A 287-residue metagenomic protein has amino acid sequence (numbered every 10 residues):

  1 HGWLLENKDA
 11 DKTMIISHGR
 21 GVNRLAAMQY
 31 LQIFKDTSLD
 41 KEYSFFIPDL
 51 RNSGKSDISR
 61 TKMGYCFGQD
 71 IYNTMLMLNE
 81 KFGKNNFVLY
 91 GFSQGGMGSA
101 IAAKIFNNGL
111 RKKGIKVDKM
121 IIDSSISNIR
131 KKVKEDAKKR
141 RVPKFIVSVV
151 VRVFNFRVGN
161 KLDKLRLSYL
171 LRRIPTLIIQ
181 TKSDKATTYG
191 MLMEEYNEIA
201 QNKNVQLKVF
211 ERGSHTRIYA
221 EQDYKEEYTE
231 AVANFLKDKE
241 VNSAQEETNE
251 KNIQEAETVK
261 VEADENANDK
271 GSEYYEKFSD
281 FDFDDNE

Functional and structural regions predicted by a protein language model:
R20-F34: The serine-hydrolase catalytic nucleophile loop
Y30, T188-E198: Short alpha-helix in the alpha/beta-hydrolase fold that links the catalytic acid
K35-D57: Conserved alpha/beta-hydrolase
T61-K81: Alpha/beta-hydrolase active-site loop
I101-N160, Y169: Hydrolase active-site cap/lid region
L171-R172, I178-Q180: Short beta-strand/loop motif that positions the catalytic acidic residue of the alpha/beta-hydrolase fold
S183-T187: Acidic catalytic loop of the alpha/beta-hydrolase fold
N197, Q201-E287: C-terminal catalytic histidine-bearing segment of alpha/beta-hydrolase fold enzymes
